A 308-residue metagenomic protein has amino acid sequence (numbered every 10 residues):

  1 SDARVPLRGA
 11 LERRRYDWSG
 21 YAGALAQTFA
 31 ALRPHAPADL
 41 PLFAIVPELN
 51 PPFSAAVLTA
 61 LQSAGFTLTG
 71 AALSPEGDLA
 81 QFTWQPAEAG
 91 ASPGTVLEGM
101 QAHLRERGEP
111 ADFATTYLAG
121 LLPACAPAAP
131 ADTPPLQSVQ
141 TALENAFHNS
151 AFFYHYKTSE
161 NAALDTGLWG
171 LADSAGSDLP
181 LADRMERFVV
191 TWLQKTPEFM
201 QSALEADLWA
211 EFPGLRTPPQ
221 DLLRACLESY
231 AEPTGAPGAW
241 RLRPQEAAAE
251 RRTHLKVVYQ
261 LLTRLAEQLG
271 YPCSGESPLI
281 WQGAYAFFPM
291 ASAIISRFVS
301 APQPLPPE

Functional and structural regions predicted by a protein language model:
S1-E250, S292-P306: S-adenosyl-L-methionine-dependent nucleic acid methyltransferase catalytic domains
P237-G283: Acidic-basic catalytic patches of nuclease active cores, encompassing PD-(D/E)XK and other metal-cofactor nuclease
G275-R297: Short acidic loop-to-beta-strand element that houses the catalytic metal-binding Asp/Glu of nuclease active sites
